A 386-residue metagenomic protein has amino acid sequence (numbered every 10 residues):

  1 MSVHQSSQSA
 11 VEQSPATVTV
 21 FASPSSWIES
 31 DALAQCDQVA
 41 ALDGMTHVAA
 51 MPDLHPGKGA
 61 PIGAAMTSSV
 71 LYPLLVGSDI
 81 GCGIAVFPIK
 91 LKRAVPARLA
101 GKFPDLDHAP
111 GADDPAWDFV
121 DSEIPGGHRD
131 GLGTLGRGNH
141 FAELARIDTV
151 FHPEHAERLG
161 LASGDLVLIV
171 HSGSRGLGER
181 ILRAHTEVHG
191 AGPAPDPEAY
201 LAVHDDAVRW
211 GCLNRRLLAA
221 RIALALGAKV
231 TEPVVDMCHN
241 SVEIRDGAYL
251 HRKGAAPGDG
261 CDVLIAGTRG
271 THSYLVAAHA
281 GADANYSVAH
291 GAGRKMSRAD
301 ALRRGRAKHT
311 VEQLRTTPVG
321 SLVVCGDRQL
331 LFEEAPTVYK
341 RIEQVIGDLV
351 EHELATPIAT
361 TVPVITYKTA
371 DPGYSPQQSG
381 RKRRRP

Functional and structural regions predicted by a protein language model:
S2-Q35, D43-A49, K58-I62, M66 (+4 more regions): Domain-length cofactor-binding catalytic modules of enzymes
A40: Glycine-rich loop/turn
G81-I89: Acidic/polar active-site rim loop that often engages polyanionic ligands
A116, V120: Metal/cofactor- and membrane transport-associated sequence elements
